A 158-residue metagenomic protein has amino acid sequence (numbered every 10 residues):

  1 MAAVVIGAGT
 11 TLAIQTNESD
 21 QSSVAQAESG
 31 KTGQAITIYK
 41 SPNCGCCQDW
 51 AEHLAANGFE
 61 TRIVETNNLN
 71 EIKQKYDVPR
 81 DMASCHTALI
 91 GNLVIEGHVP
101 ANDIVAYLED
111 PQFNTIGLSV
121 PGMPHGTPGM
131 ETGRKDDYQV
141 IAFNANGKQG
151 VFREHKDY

Functional and structural regions predicted by a protein language model:
M1-T11: Hydrophobic membrane-insertion alpha-helices, especially the h-region of bacterial N-terminal signal peptides
T16-T32: Ser/Thr/Pro/Gly-rich low-complexity linker/stalk segments immediately outside membranes or between
S29-A51, A55-N57: Local sequence-structure signature of Cys/Sec-based thiol-disulfide redox active-site neighborhoods
A35-I36, F59-E60, G91-V94: Short active-site oxyanion
Y39-S41, V64-N67, H98, P121-M123: Active-site-proximal beta-strand/loop segments in catalytic clefts of secreted hydrolases
N43, W50, E65-N68, P100-I104: Stable alpha-helical elements in mature extracytoplasmic
A51-E71: Conserved helix-turn-beta segment immediately C-terminal to the redox Cys motif in thioredoxin-like folds
K75, D81-Y158: Thiol/selenol-based redox catalytic cores and closely related redox-interacting motifs
